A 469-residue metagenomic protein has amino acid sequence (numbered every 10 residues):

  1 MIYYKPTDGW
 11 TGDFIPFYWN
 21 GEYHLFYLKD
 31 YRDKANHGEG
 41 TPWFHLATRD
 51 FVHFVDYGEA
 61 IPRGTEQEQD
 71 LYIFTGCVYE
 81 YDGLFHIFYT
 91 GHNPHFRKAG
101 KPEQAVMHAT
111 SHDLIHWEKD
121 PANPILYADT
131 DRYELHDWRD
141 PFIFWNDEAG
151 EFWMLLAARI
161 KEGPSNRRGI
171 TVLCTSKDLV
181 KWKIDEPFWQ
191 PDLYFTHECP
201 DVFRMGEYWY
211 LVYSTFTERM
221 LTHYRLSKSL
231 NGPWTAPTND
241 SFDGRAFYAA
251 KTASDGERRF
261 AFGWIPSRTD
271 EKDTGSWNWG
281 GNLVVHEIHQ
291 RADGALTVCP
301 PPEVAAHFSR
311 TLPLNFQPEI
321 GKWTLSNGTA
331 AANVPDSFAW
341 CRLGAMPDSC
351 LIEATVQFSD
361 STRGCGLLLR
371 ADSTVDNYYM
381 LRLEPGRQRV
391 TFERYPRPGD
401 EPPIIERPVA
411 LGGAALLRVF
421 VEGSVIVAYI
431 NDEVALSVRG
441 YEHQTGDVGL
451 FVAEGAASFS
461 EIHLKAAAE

Functional and structural regions predicted by a protein language model:
M1-D140, F144-H197, R204-G244, R258 (+7 more regions): Beta-rich carbohydrate-recognition and catalytic domains
F242, G256-R259, D270, W277-E469: Extracellular glycan-recognition regions
